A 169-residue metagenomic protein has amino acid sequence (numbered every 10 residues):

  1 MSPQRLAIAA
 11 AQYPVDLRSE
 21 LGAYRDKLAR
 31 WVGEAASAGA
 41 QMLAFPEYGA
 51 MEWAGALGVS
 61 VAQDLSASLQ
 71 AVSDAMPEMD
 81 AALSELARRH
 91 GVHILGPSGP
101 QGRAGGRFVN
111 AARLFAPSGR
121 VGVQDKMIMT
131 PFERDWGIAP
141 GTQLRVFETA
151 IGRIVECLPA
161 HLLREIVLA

Functional and structural regions predicted by a protein language model:
S2-D16: Short beta-strand segments enriched in small/hydrophobic residues
Q12-P14, P46, D125: Residue-level recognition of beta-strand->loop/alpha-helix junctions
Q12-S19, D64-V72, I151-I154: Short, basic, glycine/proline-bearing loop/turn elements
P14, P100, A160: Residue-level signal for short, function-critical loop segments
V15, A50, R164: Active-site micro-motifs of SAM-dependent methyltransferase domains
L21-P117: Cys-nucleophile CN-hydrolase/nitrilase-fold catalytic domain and related Cys-dependent amidase chemistry that acts on
E85, R103-A169: Active-site catalytic loop in hydrolytic enzyme cores
